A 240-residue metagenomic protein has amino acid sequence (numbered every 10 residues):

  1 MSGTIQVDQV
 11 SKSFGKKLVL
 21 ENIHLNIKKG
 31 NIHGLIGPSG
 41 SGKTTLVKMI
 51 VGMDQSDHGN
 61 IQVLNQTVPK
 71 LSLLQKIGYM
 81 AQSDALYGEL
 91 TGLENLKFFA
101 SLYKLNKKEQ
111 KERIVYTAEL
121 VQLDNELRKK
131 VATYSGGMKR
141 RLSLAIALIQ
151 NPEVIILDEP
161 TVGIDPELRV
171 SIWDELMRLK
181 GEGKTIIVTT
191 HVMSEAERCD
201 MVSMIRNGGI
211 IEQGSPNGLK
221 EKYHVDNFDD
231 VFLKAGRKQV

Functional and structural regions predicted by a protein language model:
V51: Helix-to-loop junction immediately C-terminal to a conserved catalytic motif
G59-Q75: Conserved ABC transporter NBD signature motif
K97, S101, K108-E126: Conserved ABC ATPase "signature" region
I155-E159: Catalytic Walker B motif of ABC-type/P-loop ATPase nucleotide-binding domains
Q213-G214: ABC ATPase "signature
